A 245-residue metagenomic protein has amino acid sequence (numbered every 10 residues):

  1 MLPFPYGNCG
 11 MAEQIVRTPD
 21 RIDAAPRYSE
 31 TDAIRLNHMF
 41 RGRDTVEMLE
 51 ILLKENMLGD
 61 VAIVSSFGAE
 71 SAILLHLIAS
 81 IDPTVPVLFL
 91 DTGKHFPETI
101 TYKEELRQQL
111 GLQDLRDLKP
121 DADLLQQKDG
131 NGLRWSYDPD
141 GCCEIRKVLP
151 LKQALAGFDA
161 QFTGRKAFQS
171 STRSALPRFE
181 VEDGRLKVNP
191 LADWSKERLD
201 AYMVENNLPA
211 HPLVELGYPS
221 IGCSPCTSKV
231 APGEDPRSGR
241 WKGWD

Functional and structural regions predicted by a protein language model:
L2-D245: Nucleotide-activated chemistry modules centered on ATP-dependent adenylation/adenylyltransferase
